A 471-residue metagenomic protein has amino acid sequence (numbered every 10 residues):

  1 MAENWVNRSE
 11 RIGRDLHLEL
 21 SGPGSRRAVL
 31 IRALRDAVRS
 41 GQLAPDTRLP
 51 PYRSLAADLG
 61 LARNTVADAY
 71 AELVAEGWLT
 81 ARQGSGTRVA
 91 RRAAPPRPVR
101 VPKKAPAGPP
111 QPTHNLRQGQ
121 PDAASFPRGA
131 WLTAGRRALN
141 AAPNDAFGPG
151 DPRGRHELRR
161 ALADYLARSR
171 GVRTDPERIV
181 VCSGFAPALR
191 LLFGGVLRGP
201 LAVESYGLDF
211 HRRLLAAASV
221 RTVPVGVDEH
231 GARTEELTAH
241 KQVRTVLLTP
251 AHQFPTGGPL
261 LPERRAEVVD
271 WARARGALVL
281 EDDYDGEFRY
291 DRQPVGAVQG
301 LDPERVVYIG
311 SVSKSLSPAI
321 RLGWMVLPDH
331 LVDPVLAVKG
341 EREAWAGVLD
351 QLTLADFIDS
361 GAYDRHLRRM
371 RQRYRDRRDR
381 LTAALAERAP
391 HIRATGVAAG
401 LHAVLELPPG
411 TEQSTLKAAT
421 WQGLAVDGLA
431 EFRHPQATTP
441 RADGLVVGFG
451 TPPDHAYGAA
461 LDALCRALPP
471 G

Functional and structural regions predicted by a protein language model:
M1-A138, F147, L336, G340-A346 (+12 more regions): N-terminal basic, amphipathic alpha-helical segments
G84, D302-P334, W345-L349: Active-site PLP attachment segment
G119-P121, P250-F254, K314, P452: Short glycine-rich anion-binding loops that position phosphate/pyrophosphate groups of nucleotides and phosphorylated
G135, D145-R275, E287-R289, Q293-L301 (+2 more regions): Conserved core of the PLP fold type I
Y206-F210, A430-P435: Short, polar loop motifs at secondary-structure junctions
R221, L278, L424-A425: Residue-level detector of anion-binding/catalytic polar loops
R305, V426-G428: Flexible, Gly/Pro-enriched loop and linker segments at secondary-structure and domain junctions
